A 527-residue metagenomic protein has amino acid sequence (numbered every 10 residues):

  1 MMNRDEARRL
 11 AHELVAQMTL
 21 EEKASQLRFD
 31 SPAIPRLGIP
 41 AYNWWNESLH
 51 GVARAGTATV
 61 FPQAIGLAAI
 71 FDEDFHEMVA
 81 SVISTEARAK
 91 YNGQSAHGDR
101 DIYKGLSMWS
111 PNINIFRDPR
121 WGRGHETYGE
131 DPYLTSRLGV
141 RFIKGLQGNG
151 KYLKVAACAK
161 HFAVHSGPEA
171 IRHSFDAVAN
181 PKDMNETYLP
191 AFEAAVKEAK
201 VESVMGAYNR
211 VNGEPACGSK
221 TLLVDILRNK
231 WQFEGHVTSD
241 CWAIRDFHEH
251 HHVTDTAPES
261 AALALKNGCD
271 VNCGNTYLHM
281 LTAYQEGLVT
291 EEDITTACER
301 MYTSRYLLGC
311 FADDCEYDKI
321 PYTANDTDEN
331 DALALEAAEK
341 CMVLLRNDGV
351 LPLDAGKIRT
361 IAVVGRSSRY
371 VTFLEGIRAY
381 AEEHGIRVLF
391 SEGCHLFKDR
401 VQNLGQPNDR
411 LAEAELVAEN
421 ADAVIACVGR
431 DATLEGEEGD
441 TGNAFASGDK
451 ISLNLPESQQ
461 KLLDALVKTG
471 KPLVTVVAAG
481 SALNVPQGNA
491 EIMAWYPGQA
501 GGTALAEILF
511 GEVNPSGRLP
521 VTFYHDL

Functional and structural regions predicted by a protein language model:
M1-L527: Glycoside hydrolase catalytic-domain context in secreted enzymes
